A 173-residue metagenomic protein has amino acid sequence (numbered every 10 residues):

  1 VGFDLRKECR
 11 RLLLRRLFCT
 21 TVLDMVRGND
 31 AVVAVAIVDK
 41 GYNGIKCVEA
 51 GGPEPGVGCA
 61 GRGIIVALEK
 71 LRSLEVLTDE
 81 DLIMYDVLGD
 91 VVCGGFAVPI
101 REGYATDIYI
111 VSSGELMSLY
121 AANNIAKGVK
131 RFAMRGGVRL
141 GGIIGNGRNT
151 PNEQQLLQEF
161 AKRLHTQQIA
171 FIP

Functional and structural regions predicted by a protein language model:
V1-A50: N-terminal phosphate/diphosphate-binding loop that engages ATP/GTP or pyrophosphate donors across diverse enzyme folds
F3-L5, G52, G89, N149: Short, glycine/acidic-enriched loop or turn micro-motifs at the edges of active sites
L17, C47, G56-A60, C93: Functionally engaged cysteine thiol sites
M25, C59-R62, Y85-L88: Short, flexible loop segments at the rims of nucleotide/cofactor-binding pockets, characterized by
K46, G61, V66-K70: Membrane-embedded hairpin module used as a gating/binding unit in multi-pass transport and secretion proteins
E49-G51, I172-P173: Short loop/turn segments at strand-loop or loop-helix junctions that form parts of catalytic or ligand-binding pockets
G51-R62, L116-M117: Flexible beta-alpha connector loops of hexameric P-loop NTPases
V66, S73-L82, V87-F171: Conserved catalytic-core segment of NTP-binding enzymes
